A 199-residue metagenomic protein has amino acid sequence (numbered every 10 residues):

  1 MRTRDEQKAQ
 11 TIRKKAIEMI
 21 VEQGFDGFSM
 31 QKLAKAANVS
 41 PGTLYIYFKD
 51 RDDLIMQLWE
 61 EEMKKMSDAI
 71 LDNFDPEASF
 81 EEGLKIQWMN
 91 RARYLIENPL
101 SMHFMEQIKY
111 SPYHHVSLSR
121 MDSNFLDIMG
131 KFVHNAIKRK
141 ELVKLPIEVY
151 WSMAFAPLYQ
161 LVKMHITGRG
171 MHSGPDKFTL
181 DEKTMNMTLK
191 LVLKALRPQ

Functional and structural regions predicted by a protein language model:
M1-Q7, Q199: N-terminal intrinsically disordered/low-complexity leader segments
Q7-I17, L33, L58-E62, M66 (+1 more regions): Generic hydrophobic, amphipathic alpha-helix propensity
T11, M19-D53, Q57: Helix-turn-helix
E22-D26, E77, N98, R139: Short coil/turn segments at alpha/beta junctions that flank glycine-rich nucleotide-binding fingerprints
Q57, L71-E97, Y150-A154, M185: Hydrophobic alpha-helical connector segments
K64-D72, Y113-E141, E148-M153, Y159-M164 (+1 more regions): Amphipathic alpha-helical packing segments from all-alpha helical-bundle domains
L95-H114, K163-M171: Amphipathic alpha-helical segments used for helix-helix packing
